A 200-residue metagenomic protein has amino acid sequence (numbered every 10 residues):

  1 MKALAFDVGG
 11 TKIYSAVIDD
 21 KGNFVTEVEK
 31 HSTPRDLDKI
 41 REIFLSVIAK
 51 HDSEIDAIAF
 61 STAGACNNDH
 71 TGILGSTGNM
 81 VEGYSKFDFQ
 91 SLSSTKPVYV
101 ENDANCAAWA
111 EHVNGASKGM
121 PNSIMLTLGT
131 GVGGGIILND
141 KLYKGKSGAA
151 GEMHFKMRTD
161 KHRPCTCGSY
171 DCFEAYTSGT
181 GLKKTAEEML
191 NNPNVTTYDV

Functional and structural regions predicted by a protein language model:
K2, A16-D19, T26-E29, L37 (+2 more regions): Glycine/GP-enriched mid-protein hinge/lid loop-to-helix segment characteristic of carbohydrate kinases
A3-T62: Conserved phosphate-binding loops in N-terminal lobes of ATP-dependent enzymes of the actin/Hsp70/sugar-kinase
T11, A104-N105, A149: A generic "binding-loop/recognition-motif" signal
T11, A63-C66, G129-G131: Short glycine-rich anion-binding loops that position phosphate/pyrophosphate groups of nucleotides and phosphorylated
K12, N23-F24, C66, G72-L74 (+1 more regions): Hydrophobic "anchor" residues
S32-L45, A57-I58, C66-N122: Glycine-rich phosphate-binding loop and adjoining helix at the ATP-binding site of ATP-dependent phosphoryl-transfer
F44-I58, K96-V98, E188-T196: Phosphate/pyrophosphate-binding loops at sites that engage ATP/ADP/AMP, CoA/4′-phosphopantetheine, polyphosphate
